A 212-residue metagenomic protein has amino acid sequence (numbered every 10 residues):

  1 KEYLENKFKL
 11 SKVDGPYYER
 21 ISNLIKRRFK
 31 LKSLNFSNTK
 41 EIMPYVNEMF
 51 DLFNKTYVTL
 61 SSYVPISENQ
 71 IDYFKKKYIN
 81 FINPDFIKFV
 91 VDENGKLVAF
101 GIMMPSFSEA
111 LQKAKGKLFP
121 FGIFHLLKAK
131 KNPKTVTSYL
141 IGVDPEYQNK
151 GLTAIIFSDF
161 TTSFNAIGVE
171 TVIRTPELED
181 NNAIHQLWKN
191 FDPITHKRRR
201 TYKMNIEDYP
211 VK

Functional and structural regions predicted by a protein language model:
K1, T162, L187-R198: Conserved acetyl-CoA-binding loop of GNAT-fold acetyltransferases
K1-S37, R200-I206: Acyl-donor-binding surface of acyltransferase catalytic domains
K7-K9, V143-P145, R174-I184: Conserved beta-strand-loop-alpha-helix junction that forms the acyl-donor binding cleft
V13, Y73, L97-A99, S106-Q112 (+3 more regions): Flexible loop/turn segments at secondary-structure boundaries
L34-V143: A conserved beta-strand-loop-helix scaffold within acyl/acetyltransferase catalytic domains
F119-F121, T135-V143, Q148-F164, N190: Conserved acetyl-CoA-binding loop-helix of GNAT-fold acetyltransferases
T135-V136, F164-L178: Conserved GNAT acetyl-CoA-binding A-motif
L152-S158, F164-V169, R199-R200, Y209-P210: Long, C-terminal catalytic modules of enzymes
